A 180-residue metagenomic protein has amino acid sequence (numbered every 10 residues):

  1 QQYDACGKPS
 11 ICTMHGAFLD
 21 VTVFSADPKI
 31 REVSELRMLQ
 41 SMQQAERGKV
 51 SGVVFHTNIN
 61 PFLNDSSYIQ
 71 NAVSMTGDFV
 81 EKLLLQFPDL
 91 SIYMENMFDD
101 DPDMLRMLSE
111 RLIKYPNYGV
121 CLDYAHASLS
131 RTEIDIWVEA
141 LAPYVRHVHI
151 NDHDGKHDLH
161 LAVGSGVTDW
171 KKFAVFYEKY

Functional and structural regions predicted by a protein language model:
Q1-C6, N60-N64: Glycine-rich, proline-tolerant flexible connector loops at the mouths of alpha/beta enzymes
Q2-G16, L39-K49, E81-F87, L108-P116 (+2 more regions): Acidic (Asp/Glu)-rich catalytic clusters
S10, D27-P28, V167: Residues at alpha-helix boundaries and short interhelical turns
T13-V21, H56-T57: Short, conserved active-site loops that position catalytic residues or coordinate cofactors/metal ions across diverse
D20-S25, P61-S66, L129-S130, K156-L161: A short acidic, helix-capping loop that chelates divalent metal ions and anchors anionic groups
S25-G119: Active-site acidic/histidine proton-transfer and metal-coordination neighborhood in alpha/beta enzyme cores
M38, T76, S130-I134, D169-W170: Amphipathic coiled-coil/heptad-repeat helices and related helical stalk/stem segments that mediate oligomerization
E81-V167: Acidic/histidine-rich catalytic cores of soluble enzymes
